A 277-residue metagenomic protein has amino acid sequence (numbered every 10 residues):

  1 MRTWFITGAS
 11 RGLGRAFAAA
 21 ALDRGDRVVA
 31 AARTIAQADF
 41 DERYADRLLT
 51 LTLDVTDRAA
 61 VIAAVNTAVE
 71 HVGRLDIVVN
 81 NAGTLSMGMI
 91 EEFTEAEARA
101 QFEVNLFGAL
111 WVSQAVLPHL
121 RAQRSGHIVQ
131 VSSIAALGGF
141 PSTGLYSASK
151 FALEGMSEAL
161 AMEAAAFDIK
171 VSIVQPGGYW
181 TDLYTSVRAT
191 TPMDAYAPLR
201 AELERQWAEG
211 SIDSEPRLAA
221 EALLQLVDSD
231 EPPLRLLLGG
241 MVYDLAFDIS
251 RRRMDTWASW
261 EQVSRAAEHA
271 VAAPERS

Functional and structural regions predicted by a protein language model:
S10-R11: Conserved glycine-rich cofactor-binding loop
R24-D39: Conserved glycine-rich Rossmann-like NAD(P)H-binding loop of the short-chain dehydrogenase/reductase
L53-A63, E95: The beta1-alpha1 cofactor-binding region of Rossmann-like NAD(H)/NADP(H)-dependent oxidoreductases
M89-I90, E97-R99: Substrate-binding pocket helix/loop in short-chain dehydrogenase/reductase
S113, S149: Active-site helix of classical SDR
S133: Residue(s) in the substrate-gating loop at a strand-loop-helix junction that position the organic substrate next
A166-P233: SDR active-site lid
